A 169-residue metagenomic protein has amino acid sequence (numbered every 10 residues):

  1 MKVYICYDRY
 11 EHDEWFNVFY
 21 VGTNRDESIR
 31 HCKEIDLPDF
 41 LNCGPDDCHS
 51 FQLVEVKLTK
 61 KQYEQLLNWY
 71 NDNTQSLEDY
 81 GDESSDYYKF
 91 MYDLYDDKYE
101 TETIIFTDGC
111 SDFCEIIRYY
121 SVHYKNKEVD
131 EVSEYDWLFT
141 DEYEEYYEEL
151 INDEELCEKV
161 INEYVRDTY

Functional and structural regions predicted by a protein language model:
M1-F16: Short aromatic-glycine-(Arg/Gly/Cys) micro-motifs in beta-strand/loop hairpins
V3, V18, R25, K61 (+1 more regions): N-terminal cationic leader/targeting segments used for protein routing and processing
Y7-Y10, T23, E55-K57, Y124: Residue-level signal for short segments within beta-strands and strand-turn junctions of well-structured beta-sheet
E14-R25, S133-Y135, E148-E149: A short, exposed loop/beta-hairpin motif centered on an aromatic-Gly-Thr core
R25-D26, E154: Residues at or immediately preceding the N-termini of alpha-helices
S28-H31: Short amphipathic alpha-helices within nucleic acid-binding modules
E34-Y169: Short, mixed-charge low-complexity intrinsically disordered segments
